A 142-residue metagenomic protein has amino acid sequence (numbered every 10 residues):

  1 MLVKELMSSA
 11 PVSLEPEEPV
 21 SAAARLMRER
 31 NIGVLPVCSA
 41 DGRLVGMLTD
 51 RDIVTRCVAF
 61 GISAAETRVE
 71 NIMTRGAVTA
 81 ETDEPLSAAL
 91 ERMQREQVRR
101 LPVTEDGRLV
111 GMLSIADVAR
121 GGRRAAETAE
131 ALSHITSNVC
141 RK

Functional and structural regions predicted by a protein language model:
M1-A10, T49-T79, P85-Q94, S114-K142: Tandem CBS (Bateman) regulatory domains
S13-N31, C38, T79-Q97, T104: The conserved cystathionine-beta-synthase
N31, D52, C57, R100-L101: Hydrophobic alpha-helical segments, especially transmembrane helices and their immediate juxtamembrane helical caps
V34-P36, M47: Short, conserved beta-strand segments within well-ordered enzyme catalytic domains that often line or immediately flank
S39-A40, T49, M73, E105: A cytosolic small-molecule/anion-sensing beta-strand core signal
G46-T49, R99, T104, V110-A119: Short hydrophobic beta-strand motif reused across regulatory alpha/beta modules
